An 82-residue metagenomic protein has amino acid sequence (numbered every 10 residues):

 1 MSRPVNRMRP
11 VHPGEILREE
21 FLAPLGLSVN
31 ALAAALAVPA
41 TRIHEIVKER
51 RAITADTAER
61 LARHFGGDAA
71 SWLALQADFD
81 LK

Functional and structural regions predicted by a protein language model:
S2-L27, A74: A short, Lys/Arg-rich alpha-helix, primarily the initiator
R18, G67, S71-K82: Short, charged recognition helix plus adjacent turn of helix-turn-helix-like nucleic-acid-binding domains
P24, A35, H64: Residues within the alpha-helical elements of helix-turn-helix
S28-A34, L61: Short alpha-helical "recognition helix" segments of helix-turn-helix
N30, T41, A70: Key DNA-contact positions within bacterial/archaeal DNA-binding proteins
A37-I53, R60-A62: Recognition helix of helix-turn-helix/homeodomain-like DNA-binding domains that insert into the DNA major groove
D56-S71: DNA major-groove recognition helix of helix-turn-helix/homeodomain DNA-binding modules
